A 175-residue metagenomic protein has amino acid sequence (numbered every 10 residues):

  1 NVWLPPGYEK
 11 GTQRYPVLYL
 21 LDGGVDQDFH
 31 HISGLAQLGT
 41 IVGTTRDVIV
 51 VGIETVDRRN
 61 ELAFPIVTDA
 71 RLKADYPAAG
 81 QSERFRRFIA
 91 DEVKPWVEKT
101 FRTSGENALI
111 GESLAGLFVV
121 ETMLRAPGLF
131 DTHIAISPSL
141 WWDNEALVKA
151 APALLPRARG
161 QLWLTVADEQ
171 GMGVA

Functional and structural regions predicted by a protein language model:
N1-A175: Non-catalytic cap/lid and distal C-terminal segments of serine-dependent acyl enzymes
